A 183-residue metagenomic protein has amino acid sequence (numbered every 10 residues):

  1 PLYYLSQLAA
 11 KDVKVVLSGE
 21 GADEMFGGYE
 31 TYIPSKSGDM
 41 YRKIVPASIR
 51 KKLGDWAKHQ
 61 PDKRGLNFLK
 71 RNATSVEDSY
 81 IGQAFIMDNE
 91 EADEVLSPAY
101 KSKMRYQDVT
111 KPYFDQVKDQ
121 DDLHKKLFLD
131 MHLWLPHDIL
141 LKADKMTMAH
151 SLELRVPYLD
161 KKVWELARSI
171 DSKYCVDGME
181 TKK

Functional and structural regions predicted by a protein language model:
P1-D108, K145-K183: ATP-dependent adenylate-handling active sites, centered on carboxylate activation for C-N bond formation
A9, Q120-D122, H132, H150: Residue-level detector of transmembrane insertion/anchoring sites
G19, D115-K118, L129, I139 (+1 more regions): Short amphipathic alpha-helical surface micro-motifs
Q107-D121: Short amphipathic alpha-helical segments and their helix-coil junctions
V117-D130, E180: Structural motif
M131-K145, A167: Short Ser/Thr-interspersed hydrophobic loop/turn segments at strand-loop and sheet-helix junctions that line or gate
